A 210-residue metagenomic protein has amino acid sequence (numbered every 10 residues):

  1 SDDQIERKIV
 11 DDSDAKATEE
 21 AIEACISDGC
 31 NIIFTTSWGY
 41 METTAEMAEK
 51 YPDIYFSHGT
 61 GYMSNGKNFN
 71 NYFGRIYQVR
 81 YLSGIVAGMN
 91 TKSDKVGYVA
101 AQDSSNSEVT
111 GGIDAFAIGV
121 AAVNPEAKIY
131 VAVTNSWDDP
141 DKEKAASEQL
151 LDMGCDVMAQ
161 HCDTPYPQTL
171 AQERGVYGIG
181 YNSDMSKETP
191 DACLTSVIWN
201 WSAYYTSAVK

Functional and structural regions predicted by a protein language model:
S1-K210: A residue-level marker of the well-folded mature domains of exported/periplasmic proteins
